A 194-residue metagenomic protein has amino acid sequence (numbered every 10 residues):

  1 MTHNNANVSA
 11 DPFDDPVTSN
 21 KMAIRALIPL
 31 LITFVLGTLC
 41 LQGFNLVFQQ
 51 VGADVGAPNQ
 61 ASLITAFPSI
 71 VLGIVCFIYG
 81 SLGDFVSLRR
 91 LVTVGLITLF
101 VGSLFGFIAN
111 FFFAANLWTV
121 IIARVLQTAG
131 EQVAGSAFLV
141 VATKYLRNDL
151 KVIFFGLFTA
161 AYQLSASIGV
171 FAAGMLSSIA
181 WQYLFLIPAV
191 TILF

Functional and structural regions predicted by a protein language model:
M1-L39: Cytosolic juxtamembrane N-terminal segment immediately preceding the first transmembrane helix of multi-pass
R25-L63, C76-Y79, A134-G135: Extracytoplasmic
Q42, S69-F77, A166-S167: Residue-level signature of mid-helix packing/kink "hotspots" within the transmembrane helices of 12-pass Major
S62-L72, Y162: Transmembrane alpha-helical segments of major facilitator superfamily
I74-A114: Conserved MFS/SLC helix-loop-helix module at the cytosolic interface between two early adjacent transmembrane helices
G102, W118-L126: Paired small-residue
V125-A160: Cytoplasmic helix-loop-helix junction between adjacent transmembrane helices in 12-TM secondary transporters
L157-F194: Helix-loop-helix hairpin linking two adjacent transmembrane segments in secondary transporters
